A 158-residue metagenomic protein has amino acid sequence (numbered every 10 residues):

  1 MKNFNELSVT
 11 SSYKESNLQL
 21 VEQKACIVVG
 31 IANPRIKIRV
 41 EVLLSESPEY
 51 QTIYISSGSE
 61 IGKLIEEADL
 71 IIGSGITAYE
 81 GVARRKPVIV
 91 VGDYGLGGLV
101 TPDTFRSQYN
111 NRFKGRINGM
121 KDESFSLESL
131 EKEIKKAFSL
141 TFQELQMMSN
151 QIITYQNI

Functional and structural regions predicted by a protein language model:
M1-T10: Short beta-strand->alpha-helix junction loop in the catalytic core of nucleotide-activated group-transfer enzymes
I27-K37, Y54-S57: Glycosyltransferase donor-sugar binding loop
E41-S56: Nucleotide-activated donor-binding/catalytic signature segment of Leloir-type glycosyltransferases, i.e., the conserved
I53-L64, I76, Y94: Conserved active-site histidine-acidic residue motif and adjacent donor-binding/catalytic loop of glycosyltransferases
A68: An anion/phosphate-binding loop that grips the pyrophosphate of nucleotide cofactors and donors
T77-F142: Catalytic binding pocket for nucleotide-activated donors in carbohydrate/polymer assembly enzymes
K136-N157: A short, well-ordered alpha-helix in the C-terminal region of glycosyltransferases
